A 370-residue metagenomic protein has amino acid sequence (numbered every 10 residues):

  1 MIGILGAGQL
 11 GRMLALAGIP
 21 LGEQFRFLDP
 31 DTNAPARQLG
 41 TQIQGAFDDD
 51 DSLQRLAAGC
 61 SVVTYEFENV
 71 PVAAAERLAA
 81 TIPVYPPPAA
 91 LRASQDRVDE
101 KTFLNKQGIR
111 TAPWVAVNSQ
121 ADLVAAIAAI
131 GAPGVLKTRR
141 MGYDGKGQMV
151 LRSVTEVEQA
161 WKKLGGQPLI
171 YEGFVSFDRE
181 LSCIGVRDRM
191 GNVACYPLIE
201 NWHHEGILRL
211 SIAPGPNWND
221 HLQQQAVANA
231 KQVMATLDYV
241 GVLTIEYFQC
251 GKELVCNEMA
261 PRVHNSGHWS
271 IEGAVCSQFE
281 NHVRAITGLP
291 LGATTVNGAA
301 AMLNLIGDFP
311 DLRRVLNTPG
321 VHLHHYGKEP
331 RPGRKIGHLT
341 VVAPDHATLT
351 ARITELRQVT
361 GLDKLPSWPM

Functional and structural regions predicted by a protein language model:
M1-T102, A121: ATP-binding N-terminal substructure of ATP-dependent carboxylate-amine bond-forming enzymes
E23, G40, I82-P83, I109-A112 (+3 more regions): A structural micro-motif
A36-Q38, G108-R110, R140-G145, N297 (+1 more regions): Short glycine-enriched loop/turn motifs at secondary-structure junctions
A93-S182, V186-V233, R357: Active-site nucleotide/adenylate-binding loops and adjacent lid/helix of ATP-dependent enzymes
K163-N217, Q224-C256, A260-H268, V283-A293 (+2 more regions): Phosphate-binding core of ATP-grasp and ATP-grasp-like enzymes
S270-E272: A conserved FAD-binding loop/helix module that cradles the flavin
R284-M370: Peripheral (often C-terminal) accessory segments that flank ATP-dependent C-N-forming ligase machineries
